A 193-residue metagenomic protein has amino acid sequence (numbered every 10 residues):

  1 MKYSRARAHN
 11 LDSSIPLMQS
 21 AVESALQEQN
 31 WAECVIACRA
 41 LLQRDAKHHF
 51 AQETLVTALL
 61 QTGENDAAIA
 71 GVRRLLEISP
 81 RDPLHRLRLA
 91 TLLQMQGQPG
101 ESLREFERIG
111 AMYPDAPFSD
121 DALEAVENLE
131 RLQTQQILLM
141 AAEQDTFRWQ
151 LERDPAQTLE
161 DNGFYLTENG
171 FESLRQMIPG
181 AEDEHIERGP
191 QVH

Functional and structural regions predicted by a protein language model:
A8-F50, T54: Alpha-helical segment of the N-proximal tetratricopeptide repeat
P16, F50, L84, F118-D121: Start-of-helix register in tetratricopeptide repeats
A40-Q43, R74-E77, R108-A111: Conserved structural position within tetratricopeptide repeats
A46, P80, Y113-P117, T146: Short coil turns that delineate tetratricopeptide repeat
T54, R88, A122-A125: Canonical tetratricopeptide repeat
